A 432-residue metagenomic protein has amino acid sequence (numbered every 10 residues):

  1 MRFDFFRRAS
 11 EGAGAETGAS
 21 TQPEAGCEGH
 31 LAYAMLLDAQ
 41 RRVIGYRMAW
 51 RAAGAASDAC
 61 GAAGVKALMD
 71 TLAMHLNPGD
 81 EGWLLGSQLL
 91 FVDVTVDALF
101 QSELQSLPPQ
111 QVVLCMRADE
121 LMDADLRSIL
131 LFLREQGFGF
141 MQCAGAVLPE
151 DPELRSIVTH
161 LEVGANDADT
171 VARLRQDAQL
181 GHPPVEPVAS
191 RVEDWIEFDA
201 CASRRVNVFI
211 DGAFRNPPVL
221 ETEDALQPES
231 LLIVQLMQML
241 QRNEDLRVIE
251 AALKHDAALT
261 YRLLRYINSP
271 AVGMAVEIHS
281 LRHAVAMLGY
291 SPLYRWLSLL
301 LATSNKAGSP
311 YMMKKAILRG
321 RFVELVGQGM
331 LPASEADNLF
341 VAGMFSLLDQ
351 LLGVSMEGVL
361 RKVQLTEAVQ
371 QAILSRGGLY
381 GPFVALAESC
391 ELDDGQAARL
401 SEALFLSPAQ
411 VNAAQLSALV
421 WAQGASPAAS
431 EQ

Functional and structural regions predicted by a protein language model:
D4-A9, G14-Q111, A118-L121: Bacterial c-di-GMP phosphodiesterase EAL domain
G54-A55, A73-P78, S102-L104, M122-D125 (+4 more regions): A broad, low-specificity signal for short, low-complexity segments enriched in glycine/proline and polar/charged
M69, V171, R175-D177, H182-Q432: Conserved alpha-helical "signature site" that marks functionally important helical segments or helix/loop junctions
L72-D80, L130-R134, A178-G181, G327: Hydrophobic, Leu/Ile/Phe/Ala-enriched alpha-helical segments that form helix-helix packing faces
L89-F91, V113, E186, Y294: Structural motif
L90-V92, F140, G343: Hydrophobic positions in the central parallel beta-sheet of the AAA+
S106-R215, E335-N338: The catalytic core of metal-dependent phosphodiesterases that act on cyclic dinucleotides
